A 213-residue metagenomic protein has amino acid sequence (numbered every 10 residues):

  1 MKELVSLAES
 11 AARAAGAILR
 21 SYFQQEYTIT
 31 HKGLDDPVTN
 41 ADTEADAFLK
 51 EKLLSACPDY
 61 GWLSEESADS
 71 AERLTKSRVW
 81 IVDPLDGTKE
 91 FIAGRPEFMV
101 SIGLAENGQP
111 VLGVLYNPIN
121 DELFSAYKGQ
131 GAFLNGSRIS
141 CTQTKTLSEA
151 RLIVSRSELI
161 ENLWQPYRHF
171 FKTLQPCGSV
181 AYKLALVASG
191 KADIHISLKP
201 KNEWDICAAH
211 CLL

Functional and structural regions predicted by a protein language model:
M1-L85: N-terminal subdomain of lithium-sensitive/metallo-dependent phosphomonoesterases centered on the IMPase/IPPase/PAP
A15, L19, D42, L53 (+6 more regions): Residue-level signal for inorganic ion chemistry
T43, A47, E66, P84-G87 (+4 more regions): Generic detector of well-ordered alpha-helical packing
S64-E66, G136, G178: Short loop/edge segments at beta-strand edges and connector loops that shape dinucleotide/nucleotide cofactor-binding
R73-N135: DPxDG-like acidic metal-binding loop motif
T142-L212: An extended, acidic
